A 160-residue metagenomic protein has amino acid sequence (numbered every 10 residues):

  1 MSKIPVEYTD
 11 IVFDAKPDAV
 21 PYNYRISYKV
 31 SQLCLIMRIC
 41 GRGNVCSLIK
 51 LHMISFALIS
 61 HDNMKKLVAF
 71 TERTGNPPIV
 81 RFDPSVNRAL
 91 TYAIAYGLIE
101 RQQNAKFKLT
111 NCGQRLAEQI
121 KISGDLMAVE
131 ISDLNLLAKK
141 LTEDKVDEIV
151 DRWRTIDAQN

Functional and structural regions predicted by a protein language model:
M1-I4: Replace "small metal-dependent catalytic modules" with "small catalytic or cofactor-binding modules
D10-E72: Short, amphipathic alpha-helical interface elements at domain boundaries that mediate macromolecular binding
T74-P77: Non-transmembrane "mature" sequence context
N87-Y96: Basic amphipathic alpha-helical segments that dock to polyanions
R101-D125: Accessory beta->alpha helical hairpin/"wing" motif in late/C-terminal subdomains of nucleic-acid enzymes
D125-N160: Exposed, interaction-prone assembly regions rather than primary DNA-binding/catalytic cores
